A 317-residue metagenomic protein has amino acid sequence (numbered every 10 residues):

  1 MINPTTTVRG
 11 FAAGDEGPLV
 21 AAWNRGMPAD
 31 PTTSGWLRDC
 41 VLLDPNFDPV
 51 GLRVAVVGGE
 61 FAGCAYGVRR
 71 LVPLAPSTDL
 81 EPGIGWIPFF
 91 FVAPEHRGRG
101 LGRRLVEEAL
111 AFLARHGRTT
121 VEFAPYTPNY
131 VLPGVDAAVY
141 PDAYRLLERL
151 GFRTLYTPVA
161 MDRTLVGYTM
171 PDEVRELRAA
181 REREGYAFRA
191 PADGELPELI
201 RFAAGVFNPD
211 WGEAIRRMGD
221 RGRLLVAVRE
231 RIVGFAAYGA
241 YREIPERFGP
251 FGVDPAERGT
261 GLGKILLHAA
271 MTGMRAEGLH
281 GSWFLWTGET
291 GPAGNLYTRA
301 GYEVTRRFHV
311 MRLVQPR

Functional and structural regions predicted by a protein language model:
M1-I2, G98, V106-E182, H309-L313: Acyl-donor-binding surface of acyltransferase catalytic domains
M1-V41, L52-V56, F61, P158 (+1 more regions): Short amphipathic alpha-helix that is part of the acyltransferase structural core
N24, P28-R53, V57, A65-P82 (+1 more regions): A conserved beta-strand-loop-helix scaffold within acyl/acetyltransferase catalytic domains
G63, Y156-V159, G234, R306: A structural microfeature
I87-R97, Y126-N129, F251-G259, T287: A short, internal acetyl-CoA/4′-phosphopantetheine-binding micro-motif in the GNAT/acyltransferase core
V92, G98-A114, V253, G259-T272 (+2 more regions): Conserved acetyl-CoA-binding loop-helix of GNAT-fold acetyltransferases
G259, L267, G273-R317: Short hairpin/turn module used for nucleic-acid contact or packing/dimerization
